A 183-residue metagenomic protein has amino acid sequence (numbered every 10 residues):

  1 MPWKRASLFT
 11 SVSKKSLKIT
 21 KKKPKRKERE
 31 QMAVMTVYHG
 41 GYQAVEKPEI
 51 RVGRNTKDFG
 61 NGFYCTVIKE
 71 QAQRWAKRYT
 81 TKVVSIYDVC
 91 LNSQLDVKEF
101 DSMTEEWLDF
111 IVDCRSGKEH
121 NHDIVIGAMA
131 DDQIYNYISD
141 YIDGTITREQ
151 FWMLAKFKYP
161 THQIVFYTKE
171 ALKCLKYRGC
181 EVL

Functional and structural regions predicted by a protein language model:
W3, L17-V34, V45, D58 (+3 more regions): Conserved NAD+-utilizing ADP-ribose enzyme module
M35-K57: Short aromatic-glycine-(Arg/Gly/Cys) micro-motifs in beta-strand/loop hairpins
V37-H39, Y64-C65, S85-D88: Short, conserved beta-strand segments within well-ordered enzyme catalytic domains that often line or immediately flank
R54-K77: Extended catalytic/binding region for NAD+/ADP-ribose chemistry, centered on the ART fold
